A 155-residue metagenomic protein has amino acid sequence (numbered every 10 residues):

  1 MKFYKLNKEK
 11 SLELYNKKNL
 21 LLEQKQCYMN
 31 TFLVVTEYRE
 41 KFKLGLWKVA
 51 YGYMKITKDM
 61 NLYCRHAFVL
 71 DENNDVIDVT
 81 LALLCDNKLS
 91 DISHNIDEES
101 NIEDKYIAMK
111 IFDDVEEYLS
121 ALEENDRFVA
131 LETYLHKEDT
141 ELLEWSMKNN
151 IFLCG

Functional and structural regions predicted by a protein language model:
M1-G155: A structural boundary/capping signal
